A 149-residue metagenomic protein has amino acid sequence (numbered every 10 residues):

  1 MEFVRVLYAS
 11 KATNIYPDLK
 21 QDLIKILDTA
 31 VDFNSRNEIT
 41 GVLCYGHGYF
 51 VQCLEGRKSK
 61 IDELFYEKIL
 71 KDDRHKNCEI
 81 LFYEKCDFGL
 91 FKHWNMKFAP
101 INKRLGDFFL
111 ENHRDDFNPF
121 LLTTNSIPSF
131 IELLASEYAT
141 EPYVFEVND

Functional and structural regions predicted by a protein language model:
M1-D149: Charge-rich, low-complexity N-terminal segments
